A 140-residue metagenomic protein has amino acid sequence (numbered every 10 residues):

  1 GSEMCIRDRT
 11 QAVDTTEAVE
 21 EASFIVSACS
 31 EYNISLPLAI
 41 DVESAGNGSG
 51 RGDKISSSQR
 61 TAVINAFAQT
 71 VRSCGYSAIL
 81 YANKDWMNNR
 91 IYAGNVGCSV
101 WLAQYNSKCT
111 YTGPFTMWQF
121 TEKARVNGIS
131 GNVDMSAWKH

Functional and structural regions predicted by a protein language model:
G1-C5: Short, small-residue-biased leader/transition segments that mark boundaries at the very start of proteins
I6-T10, L36-V42, S77-Y81, S99-L102 (+1 more regions): Structural recognition of the beta-strand scaffold that forms the well-ordered cores of secreted hydrolase catalytic
T10-D14, S44-G46, K84-W86, N106: Active-site-proximal loop/turn and secondary-structure-junction residues that shape catalytic pockets, frequently
D14-S30, N47-A66, T70: Alpha-helical scaffold elements lining the catalytic groove of polysaccharide deacetylases
A28-G46: A structural motif
R51-R60, C74-L80, G97-Q104: Extracellular glycoside hydrolase catalytic/binding regions
V71-N89: Aromatic-lined carbohydrate-recognition surfaces of secreted/lumenal glycan-active proteins
M87, N95-H140: Functionally critical loop-and-helix segments that line ligand-binding/catalytic clefts of soluble enzyme domains
